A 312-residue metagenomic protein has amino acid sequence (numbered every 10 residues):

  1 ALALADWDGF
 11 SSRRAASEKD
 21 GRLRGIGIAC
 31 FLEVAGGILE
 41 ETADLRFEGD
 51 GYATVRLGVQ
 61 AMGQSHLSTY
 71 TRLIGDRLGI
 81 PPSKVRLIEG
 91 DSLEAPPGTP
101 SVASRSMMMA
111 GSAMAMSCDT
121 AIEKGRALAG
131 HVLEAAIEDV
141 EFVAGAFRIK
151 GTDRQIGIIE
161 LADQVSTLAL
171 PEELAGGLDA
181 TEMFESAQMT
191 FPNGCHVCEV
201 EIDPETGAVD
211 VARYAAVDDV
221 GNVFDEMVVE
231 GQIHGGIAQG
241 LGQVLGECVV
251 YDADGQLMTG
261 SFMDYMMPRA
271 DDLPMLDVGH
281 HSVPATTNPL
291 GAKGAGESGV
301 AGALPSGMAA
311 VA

Functional and structural regions predicted by a protein language model:
L2-E33, D50, R72-A312: C-terminal catalytic domains of large/alpha subunits in multi-subunit enzymes
I26-L57, A61-Q64: Conserved beta-alpha junction segments in alpha/beta enzyme cores
L67-S68: Conserved strand-to-helix beginnings and helix N-cap segments that scaffold or border functional pockets
